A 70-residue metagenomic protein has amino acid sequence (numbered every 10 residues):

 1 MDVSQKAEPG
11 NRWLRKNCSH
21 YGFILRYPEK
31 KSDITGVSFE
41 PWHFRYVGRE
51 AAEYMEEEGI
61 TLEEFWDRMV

Functional and structural regions predicted by a protein language model:
M1-V70: Catalytic cores and adjacent binding grooves of peptidoglycan-active enzymes
